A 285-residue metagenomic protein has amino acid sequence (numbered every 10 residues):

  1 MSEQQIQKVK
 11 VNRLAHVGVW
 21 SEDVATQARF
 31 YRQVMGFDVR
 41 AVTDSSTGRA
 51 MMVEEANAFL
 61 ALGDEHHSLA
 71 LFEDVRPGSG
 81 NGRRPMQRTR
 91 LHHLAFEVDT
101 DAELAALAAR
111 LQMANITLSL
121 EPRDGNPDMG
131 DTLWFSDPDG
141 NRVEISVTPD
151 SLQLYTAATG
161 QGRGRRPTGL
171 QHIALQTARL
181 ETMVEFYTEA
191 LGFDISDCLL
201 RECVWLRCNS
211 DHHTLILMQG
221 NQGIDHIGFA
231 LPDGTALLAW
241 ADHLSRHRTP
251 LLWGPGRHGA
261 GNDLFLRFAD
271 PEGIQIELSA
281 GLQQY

Functional and structural regions predicted by a protein language model:
M1-A25, L91-L94, T148-E181, Q222-F229: N-terminal beta-strand motif that seeds the catalytic metal site of vicinal oxygen chelate
S2-Q7, A108-R166, V204, T249-Y285: Vicinal oxygen chelate
V9, G18-S68, E73, A174-H213: Core segments of cupin and vicinal oxygen chelate
L14, F37, L69-L71, L91 (+11 more regions): Short, structured motif recognition centered on aromatic/hydrophobic residues
D23-V24, D99-E103, R179, P232-A236: Helix N-cap motif at beta-to-alpha junctions
Q27-R32, L111, G140, M183 (+4 more regions): Conserved active-site tyrosine of GNAT-family acetyltransferases
T43-G48, M52-A56, E73-H93, E97-V98 (+6 more regions): A cross-kingdom feature marking solvent-exposed beta-strand/loop segments within repeated, beta-rich binding/scaffold
L60-E65, F135-P138, L206-S210, G220 (+1 more regions): Active-site beta-strand termini and strand-to-loop segments that position acidic
